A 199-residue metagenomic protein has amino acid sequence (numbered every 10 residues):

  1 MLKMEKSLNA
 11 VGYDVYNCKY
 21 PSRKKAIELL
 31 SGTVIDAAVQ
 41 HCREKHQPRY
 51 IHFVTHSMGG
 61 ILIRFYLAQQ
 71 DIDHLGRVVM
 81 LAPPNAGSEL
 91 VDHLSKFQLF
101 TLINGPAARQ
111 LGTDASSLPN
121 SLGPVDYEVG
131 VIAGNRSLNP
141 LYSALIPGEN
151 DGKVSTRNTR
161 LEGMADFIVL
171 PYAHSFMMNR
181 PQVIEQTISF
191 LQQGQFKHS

Functional and structural regions predicted by a protein language model:
M1, L30-S31, Y142, V183: Residues at alpha-helix caps and immediate loop-helix transition turns in enzyme cores, especially N- and C-cap
K3-E5, N9-C18, K25-D126, I146: Serine-dependent carboxylesterase/thioesterase catalytic core of lipase-like alpha/beta-hydrolase/SGNH enzymes
Y20-K25, P171-S175: Histidine-bearing beta->alpha loop at or near hydrolase active sites
P124-S199: C-terminal catalytic-base region of ester-bond hydrolases, centering on the histidine of the charge-relay
